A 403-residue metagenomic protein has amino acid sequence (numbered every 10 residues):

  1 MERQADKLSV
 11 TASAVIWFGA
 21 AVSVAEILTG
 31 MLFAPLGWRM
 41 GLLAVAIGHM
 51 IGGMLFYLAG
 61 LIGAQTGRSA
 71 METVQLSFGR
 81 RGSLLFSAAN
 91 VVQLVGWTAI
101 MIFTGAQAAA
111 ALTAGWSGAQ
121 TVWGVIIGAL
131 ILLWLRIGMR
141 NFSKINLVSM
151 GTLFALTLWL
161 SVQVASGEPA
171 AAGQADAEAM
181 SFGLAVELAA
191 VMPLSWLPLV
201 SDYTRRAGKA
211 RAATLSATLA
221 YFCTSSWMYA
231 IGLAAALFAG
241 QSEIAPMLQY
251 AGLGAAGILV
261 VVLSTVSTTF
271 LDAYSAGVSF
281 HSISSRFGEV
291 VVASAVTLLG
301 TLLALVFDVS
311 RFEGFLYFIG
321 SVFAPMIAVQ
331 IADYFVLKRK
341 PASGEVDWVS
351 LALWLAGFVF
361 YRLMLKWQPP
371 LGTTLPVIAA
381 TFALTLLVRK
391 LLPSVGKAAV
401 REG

Functional and structural regions predicted by a protein language model:
M1-M40, S181-V186, P198, R205-L215 (+1 more regions): Membrane-interface "cap" regions at the ends of multi-pass membrane proteins
I16-A21, F86-V91, I102, T113-I137 (+4 more regions): Transmembrane alpha-helical segments of multi-pass small-molecule transport proteins
M31-L61, G82-L84, Y221-C223, A380: Extracellular loop-to-transmembrane helix junctions
A46-F78, L85-Q93, R389-S394: Juxtamembrane transmembrane-helix boundary signature
S83-G115, V266-S282, P325: Hydrophobic transmembrane alpha-helices that form the core helical bundles of multi-pass secondary transporters
V122-I127, I131-V164, D176-A177, T214-Y221 (+2 more regions): Membrane-interface loop-to-helix entry segments
L135, G151-A177, F182-A185, A189-L194 (+3 more regions): Hydrophobic alpha-helical segments and their helix-loop junctions in multi-pass secondary transporters
A177, A328-G403: C-terminal membrane-solvent junction of multi-pass transporters and transport-like membrane proteins
